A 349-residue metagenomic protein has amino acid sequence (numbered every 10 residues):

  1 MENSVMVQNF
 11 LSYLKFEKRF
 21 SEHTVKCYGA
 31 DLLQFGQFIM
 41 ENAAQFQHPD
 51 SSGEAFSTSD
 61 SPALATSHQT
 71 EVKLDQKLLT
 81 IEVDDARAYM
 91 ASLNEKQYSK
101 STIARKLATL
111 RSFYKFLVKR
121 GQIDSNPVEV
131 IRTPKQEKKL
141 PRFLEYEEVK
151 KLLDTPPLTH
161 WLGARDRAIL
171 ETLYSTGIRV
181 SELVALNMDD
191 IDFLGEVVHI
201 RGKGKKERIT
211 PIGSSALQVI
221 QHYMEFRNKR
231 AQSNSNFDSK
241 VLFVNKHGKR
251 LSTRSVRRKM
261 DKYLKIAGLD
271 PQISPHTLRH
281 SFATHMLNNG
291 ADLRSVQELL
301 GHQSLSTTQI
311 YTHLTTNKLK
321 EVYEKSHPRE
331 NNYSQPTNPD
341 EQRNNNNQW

Functional and structural regions predicted by a protein language model:
M1-W349: Conserved catalytic core of the tyrosine transesterase superfamily
